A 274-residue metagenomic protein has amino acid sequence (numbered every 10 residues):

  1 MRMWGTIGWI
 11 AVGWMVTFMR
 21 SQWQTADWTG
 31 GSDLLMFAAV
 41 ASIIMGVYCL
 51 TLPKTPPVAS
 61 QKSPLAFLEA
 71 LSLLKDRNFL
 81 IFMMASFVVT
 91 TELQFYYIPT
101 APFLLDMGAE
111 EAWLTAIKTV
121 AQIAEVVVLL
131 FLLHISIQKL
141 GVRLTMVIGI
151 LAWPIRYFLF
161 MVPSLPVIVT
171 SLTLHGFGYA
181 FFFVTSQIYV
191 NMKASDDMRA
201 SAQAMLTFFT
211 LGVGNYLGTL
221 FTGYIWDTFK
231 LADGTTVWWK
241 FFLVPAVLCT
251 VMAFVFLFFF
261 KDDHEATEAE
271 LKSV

Functional and structural regions predicted by a protein language model:
F18-A41, Y224-C249: A membrane-interface helix-boundary motif in multi-pass transporters
R20-Q24, V128-G141, W226-D227: Helix-to-loop junctions at the C-terminal end of transmembrane segments in multipass secondary transporters
A41-P56, L243-V274: Multi-pass alpha-helical transporter architecture, strongest for 12-TM Major Facilitator/SLC carriers used
L52-M84: Juxtamembrane intracellular "pre-TM" segments in multi-pass secondary transporters
N78-I117, T219: Helix-loop boundary and gating motifs at the non-cytosolic
L144-L159: Structural signature of the two symmetry-related core transmembrane helices
L159-L172: Helix-loop junctions at membrane interfaces in 12-TM secondary transporters
F181-S195: Intracellular juxtamembrane helix-capping segments at the cytosolic ends of symmetry-related transmembrane helices
